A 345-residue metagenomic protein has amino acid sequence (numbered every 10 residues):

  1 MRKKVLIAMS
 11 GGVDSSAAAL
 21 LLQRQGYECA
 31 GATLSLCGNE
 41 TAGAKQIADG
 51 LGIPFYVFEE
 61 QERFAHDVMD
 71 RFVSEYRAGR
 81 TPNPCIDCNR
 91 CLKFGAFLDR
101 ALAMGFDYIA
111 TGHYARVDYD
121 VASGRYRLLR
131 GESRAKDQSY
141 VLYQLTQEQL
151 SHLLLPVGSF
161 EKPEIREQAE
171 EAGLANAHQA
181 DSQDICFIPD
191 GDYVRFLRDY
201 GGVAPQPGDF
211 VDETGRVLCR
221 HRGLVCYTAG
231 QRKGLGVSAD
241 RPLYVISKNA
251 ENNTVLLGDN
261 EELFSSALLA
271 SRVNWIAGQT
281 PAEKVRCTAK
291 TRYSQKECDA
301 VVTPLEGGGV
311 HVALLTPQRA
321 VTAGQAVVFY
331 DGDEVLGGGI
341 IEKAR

Functional and structural regions predicted by a protein language model:
M1-Y143, L154, P163-E164, E170: ATP-dependent adenylation/nucleotidyltransferase module used to activate substrates
A110-V117, V121-R345: AMP-forming adenylation/ATP pyrophosphatase catalytic core
